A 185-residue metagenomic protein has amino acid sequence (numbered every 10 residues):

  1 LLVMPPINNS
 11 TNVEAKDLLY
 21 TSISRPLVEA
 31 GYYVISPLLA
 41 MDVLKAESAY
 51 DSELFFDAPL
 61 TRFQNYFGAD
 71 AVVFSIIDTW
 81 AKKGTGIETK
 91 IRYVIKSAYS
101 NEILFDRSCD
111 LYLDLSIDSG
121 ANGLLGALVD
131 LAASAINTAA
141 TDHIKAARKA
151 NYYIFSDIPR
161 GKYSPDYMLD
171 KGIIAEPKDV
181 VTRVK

Functional and structural regions predicted by a protein language model:
L1-N9: Short beta-strand segments enriched in small/hydrophobic residues
S10-E14, K83-G86, I117-S119: Solvent-exposed loop/turn segments connecting transmembrane beta-strands in outer-membrane beta-barrel proteins
S10-V72, A139: N-terminal segment of the mature soluble domain
A46, K82, D114-S116: Sequence/structural signature of outer-membrane beta-barrel proteins
F63-D78, K82-E88: Mid-length scaffold segments of soluble, non-membrane domains
Y66, A98-K185: C-terminal/domain-edge helix-coil "capping" segments
T89-I91, R107: Hydrophobic residues positioned within well-ordered beta-strands of beta-sheet architectures
Y93-I95: Generic short beta-strand
